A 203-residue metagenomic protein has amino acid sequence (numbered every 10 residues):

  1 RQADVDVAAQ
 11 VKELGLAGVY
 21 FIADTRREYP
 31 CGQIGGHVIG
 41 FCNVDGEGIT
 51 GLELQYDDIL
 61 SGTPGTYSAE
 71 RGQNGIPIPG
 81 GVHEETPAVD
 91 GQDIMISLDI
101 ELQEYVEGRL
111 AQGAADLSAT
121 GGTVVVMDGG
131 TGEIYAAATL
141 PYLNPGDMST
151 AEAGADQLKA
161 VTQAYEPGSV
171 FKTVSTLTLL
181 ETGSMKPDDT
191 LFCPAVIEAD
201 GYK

Functional and structural regions predicted by a protein language model:
R1-G91: Small/polar-residue-rich segments within soluble enzyme cores
A8, K12, G35, I39 (+9 more regions): Extracytoplasmic/secreted envelope proteins and their assembly/folding machinery, especially bacterial periplasmic
F21, G48, T66, D116 (+2 more regions): Generic macromolecular interface patches on structured domains
D24, H37, M127, Y135-A138: Basic, glycine-enriched DNA-binding surface that flanks or lies within the catalytic cores of DNA
C42-D45, A136-Y142: Short beta->alpha transition motifs characteristic of CBS
S61, P79-V82, T139, S149 (+1 more regions): Juxtamembrane helix-loop transition sites at the ends of transmembrane segments in multi-pass membrane proteins
V89-G129, P145-K203: Active-site loop and adjoining helix of the penicillin-binding protein/serine DD-peptidase-beta-lactamase fold
